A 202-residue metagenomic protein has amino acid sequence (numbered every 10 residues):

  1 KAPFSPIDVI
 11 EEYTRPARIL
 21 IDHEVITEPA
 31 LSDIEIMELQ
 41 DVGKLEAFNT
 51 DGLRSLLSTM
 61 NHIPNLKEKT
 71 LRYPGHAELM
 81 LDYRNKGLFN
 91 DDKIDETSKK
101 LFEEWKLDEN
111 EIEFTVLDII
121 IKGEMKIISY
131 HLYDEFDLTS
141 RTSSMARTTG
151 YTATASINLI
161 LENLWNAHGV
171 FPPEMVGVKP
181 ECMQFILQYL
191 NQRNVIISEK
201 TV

Functional and structural regions predicted by a protein language model:
K1-V202: C-terminal catalytic/substrate-binding lobe primarily of soluble NAD(P)-dependent oxidoreductases
